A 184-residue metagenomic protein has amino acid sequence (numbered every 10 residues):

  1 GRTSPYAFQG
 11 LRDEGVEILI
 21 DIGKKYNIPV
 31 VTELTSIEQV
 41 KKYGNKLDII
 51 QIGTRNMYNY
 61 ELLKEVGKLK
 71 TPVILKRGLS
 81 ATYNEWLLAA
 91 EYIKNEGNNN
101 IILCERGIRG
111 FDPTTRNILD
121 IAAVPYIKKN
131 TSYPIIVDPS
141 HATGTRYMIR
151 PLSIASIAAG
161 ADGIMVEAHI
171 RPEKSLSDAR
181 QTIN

Functional and structural regions predicted by a protein language model:
G1, T35-I37, R55, G78-S80 (+4 more regions): Active-site beta-loop-alpha junctions enriched in small/polar residues
G1-E14, H169-T182: Glycine-rich, proline-tolerant flexible connector loops at the mouths of alpha/beta enzymes
I28-S36, D48-E61, T71-Y83, I102-R106 (+1 more regions): Catalytic beta/alpha-barrel core
E38-K46, Y83-A89, G144-A161: Catalytic cores of alpha/beta
K42-Q51, G67-V73, K94-N100, T131-P134 (+1 more regions): Glycine-enriched alpha-helix->loop->beta-strand junction motifs that scaffold or abut catalytic
Y43, L75, I127, D138 (+1 more regions): Conserved, mostly hydrophobic/aromatic
T54-Y58, S156-Q181: Glycine-rich phosphate-binding active-site loops on the catalytic face of alpha/beta enzymes
K94-A155: Active-site/ligand-binding-proximal alpha/beta "capping" segment
